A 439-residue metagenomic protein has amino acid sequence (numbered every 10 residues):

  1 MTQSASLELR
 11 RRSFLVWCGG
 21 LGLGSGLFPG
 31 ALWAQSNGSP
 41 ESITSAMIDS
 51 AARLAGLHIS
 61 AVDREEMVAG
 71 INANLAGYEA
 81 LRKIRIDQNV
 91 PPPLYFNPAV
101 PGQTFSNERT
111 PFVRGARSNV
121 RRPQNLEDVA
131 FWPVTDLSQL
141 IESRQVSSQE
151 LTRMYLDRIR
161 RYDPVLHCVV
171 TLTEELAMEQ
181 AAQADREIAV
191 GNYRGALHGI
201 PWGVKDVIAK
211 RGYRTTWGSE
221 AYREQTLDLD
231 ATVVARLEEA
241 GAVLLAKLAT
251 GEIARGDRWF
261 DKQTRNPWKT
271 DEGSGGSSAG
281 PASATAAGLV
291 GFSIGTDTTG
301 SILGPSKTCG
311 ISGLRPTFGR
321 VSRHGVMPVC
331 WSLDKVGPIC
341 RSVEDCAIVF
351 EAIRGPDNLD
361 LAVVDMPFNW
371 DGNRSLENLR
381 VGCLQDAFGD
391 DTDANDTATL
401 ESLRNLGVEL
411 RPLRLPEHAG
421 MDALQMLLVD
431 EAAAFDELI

Functional and structural regions predicted by a protein language model:
M1-N192, A352-I439: Amidase signature
T135, Q149, A231-A235, V343-A347 (+1 more regions): A structural signal for well-ordered alpha-helical segments within the folded catalytic domains of diverse enzymes
D136-S143, Y222-Q225, D334-R341: Short, well-ordered beta-strand elements within core beta-sheets of diverse protein domains
R144, G199, K205, E239 (+7 more regions): Glycine-rich, small-residue loops and helix-cap segments that act as flexible hinges at active-site edges
M154, Q183, T232, R236-E239 (+3 more regions): Alpha-helical scaffold segments in soluble metabolic enzymes
L197-V336, L384-D386, M421: Short glycine/serine-rich loop/turn segments
A240-A242, S342, G407-R411: A generic structural motif
T317-F368: A short core secondary-structure module
